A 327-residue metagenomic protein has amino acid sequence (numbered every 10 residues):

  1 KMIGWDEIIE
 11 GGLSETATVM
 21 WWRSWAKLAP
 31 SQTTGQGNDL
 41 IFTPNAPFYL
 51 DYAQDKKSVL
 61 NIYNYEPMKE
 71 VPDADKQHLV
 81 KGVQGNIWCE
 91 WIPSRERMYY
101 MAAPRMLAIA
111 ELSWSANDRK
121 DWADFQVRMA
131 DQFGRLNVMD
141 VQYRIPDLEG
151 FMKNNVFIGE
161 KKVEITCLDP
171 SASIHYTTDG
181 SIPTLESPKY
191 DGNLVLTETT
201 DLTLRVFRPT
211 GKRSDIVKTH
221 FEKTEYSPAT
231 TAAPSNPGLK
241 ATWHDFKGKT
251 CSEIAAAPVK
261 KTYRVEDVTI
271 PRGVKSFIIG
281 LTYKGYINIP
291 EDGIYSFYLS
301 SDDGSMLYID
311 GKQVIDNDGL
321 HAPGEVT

Functional and structural regions predicted by a protein language model:
K1, D292-I294, T327: Alpha-helical hinge/cap motifs
K1-I174: Substrate-binding groove of N-acetylhexosamine-processing glycoside hydrolases
E7-I9, W22-S24, N45, D179-S181 (+4 more regions): An acidic- and aromatic-residue-enriched active-site/binding cleft used to recognize and process polar
K120, Q126-K240, K247-G285, I294 (+2 more regions): Short, compositionally stereotyped local motifs that mark structural "simplifiers"
Y283-D303: A short beta-strand element within beta-rich, extracytoplasmic domains of secreted/secretory-pathway proteins
